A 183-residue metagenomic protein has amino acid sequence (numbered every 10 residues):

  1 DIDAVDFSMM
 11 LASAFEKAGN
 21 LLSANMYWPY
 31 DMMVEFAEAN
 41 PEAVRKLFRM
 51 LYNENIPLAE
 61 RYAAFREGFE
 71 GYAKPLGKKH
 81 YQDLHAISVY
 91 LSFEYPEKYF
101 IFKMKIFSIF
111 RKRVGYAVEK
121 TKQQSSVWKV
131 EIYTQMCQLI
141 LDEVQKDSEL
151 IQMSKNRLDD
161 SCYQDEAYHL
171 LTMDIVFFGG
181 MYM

Functional and structural regions predicted by a protein language model:
D1-H80, P96-M183: An N-terminal alpha-helical hairpin/helix-loop-helix interaction module that forms a charged, gly/pro-flexible surface
A86-E94, S108: Contiguous, well-ordered alpha-helical segments that form the cores/surfaces of helical PPI scaffolds
